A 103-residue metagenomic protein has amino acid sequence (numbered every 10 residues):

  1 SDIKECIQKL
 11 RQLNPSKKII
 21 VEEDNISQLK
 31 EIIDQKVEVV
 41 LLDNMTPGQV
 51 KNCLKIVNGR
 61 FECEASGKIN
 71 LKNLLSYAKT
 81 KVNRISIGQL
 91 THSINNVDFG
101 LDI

Functional and structural regions predicted by a protein language model:
S1-Q49: Glycine- and Gly-Pro-enriched alpha-helical subdomains that act as flexible, kink-prone "lid/hinge" or packing modules
I7-K9, K17, E62, N73 (+1 more regions): Short, flexible coil/linker segments at or flanking structured domains
Q12-I20, C53-K68: Short beta-strand/loop segments at the ligand-binding rim of alpha/beta enzyme cores
P15, E38-V39, R60, F99-I103: Glycine-rich tight-turn/loop motif centered on a GG-T
V21, L42, A65, S86-I87: General beta-strand structural signal in soluble alpha/beta enzymes
S27-E38, M45-G59, I69-I87: Catalytic cores of alpha/beta
A65-N73, S93-N95: Short secondary-structure transition/capping segments
Y77-I103: Flexible C-terminal active-site loop/helix
